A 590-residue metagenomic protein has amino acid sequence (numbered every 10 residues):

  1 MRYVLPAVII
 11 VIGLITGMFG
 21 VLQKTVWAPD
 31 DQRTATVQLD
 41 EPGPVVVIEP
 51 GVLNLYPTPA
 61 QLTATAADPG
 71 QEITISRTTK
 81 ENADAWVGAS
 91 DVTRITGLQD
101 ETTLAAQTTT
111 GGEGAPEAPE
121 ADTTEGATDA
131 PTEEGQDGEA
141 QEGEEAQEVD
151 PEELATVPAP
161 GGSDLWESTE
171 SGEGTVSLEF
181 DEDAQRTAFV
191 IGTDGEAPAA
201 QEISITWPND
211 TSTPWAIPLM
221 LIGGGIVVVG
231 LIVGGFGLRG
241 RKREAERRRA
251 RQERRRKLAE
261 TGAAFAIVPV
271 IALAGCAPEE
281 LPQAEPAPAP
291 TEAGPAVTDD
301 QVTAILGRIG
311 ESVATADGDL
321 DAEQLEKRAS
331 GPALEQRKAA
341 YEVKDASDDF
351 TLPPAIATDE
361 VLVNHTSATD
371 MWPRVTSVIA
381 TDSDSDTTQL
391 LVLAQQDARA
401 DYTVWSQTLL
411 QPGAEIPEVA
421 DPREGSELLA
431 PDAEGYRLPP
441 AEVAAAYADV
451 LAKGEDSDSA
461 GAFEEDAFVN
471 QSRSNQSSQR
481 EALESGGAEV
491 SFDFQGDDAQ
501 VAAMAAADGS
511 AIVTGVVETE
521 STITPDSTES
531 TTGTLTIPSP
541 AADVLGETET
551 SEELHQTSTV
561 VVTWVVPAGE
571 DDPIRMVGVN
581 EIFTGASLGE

Functional and structural regions predicted by a protein language model:
M1-P29: Hydrophobic secretory-pathway targeting helix
M1-Y3, S212-I267: Juxtamembrane interface at the cytosolic side of transmembrane helices
D30-T206: Extracytoplasmic/periplasmic regions of membrane proteins
D68-E72, A289-S347, V419-E489: Core segments of small alpha/beta cavity-forming domains
F180-L238, T522-E590: Extracellularly exposed regions in secreted/surface proteins, prominently low-complexity, repeat-rich
C276-E280: Bacterial signal peptide processing site
S347-T388, A488-E529: Surface-exposed, charged secondary-structure patches
D384-A445, A506-T514, T524, T534 (+2 more regions): Short beta-strand edge/turn micro-motifs at domain boundaries
